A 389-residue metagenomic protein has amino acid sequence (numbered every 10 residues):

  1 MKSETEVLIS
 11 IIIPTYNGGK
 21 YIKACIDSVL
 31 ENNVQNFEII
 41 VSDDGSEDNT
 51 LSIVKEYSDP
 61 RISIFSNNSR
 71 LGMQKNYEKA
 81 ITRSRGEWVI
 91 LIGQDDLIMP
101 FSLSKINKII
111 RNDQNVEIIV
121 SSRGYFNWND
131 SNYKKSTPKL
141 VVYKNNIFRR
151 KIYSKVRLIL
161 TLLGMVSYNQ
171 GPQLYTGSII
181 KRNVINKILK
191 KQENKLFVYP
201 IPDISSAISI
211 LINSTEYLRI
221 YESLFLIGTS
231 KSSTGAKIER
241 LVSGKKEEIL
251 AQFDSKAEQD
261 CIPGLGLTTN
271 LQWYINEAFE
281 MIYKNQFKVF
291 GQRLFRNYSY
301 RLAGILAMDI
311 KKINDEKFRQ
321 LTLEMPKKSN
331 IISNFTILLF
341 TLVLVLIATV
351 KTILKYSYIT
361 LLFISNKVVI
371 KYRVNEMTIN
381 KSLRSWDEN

Functional and structural regions predicted by a protein language model:
M1-V242: Nucleotide-sugar donor-binding/catalytic module of glycosyltransferases that assemble extracellular/cell-envelope
S122-R123, K190, S223, G228-N389: C-terminal subregions of glycosyltransferases and related glycan-biosynthesis enzymes
